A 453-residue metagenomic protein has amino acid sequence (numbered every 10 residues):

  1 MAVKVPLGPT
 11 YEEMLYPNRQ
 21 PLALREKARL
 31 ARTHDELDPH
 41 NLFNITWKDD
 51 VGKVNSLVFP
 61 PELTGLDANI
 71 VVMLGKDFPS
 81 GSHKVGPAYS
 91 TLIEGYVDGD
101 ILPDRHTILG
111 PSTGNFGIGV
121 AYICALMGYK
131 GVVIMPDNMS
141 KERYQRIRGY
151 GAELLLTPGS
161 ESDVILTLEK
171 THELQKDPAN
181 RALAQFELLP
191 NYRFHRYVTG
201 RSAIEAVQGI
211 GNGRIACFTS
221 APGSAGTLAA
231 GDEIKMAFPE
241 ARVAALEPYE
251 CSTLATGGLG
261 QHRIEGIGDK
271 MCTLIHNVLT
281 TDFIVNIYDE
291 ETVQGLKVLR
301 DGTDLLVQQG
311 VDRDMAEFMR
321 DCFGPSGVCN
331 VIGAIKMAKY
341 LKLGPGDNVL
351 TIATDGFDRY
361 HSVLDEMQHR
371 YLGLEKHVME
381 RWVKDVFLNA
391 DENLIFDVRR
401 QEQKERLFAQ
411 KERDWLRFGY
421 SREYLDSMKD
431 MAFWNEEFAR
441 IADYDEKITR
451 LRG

Functional and structural regions predicted by a protein language model:
M1-G453: PLP-dependent amino-acid enzyme catalytic core
